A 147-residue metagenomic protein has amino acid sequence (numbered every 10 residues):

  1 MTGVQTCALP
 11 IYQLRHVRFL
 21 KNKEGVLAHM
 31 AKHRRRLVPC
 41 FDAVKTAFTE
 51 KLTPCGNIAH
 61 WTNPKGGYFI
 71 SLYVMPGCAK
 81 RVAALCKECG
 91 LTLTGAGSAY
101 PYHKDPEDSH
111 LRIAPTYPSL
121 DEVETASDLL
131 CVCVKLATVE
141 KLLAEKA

Functional and structural regions predicted by a protein language model:
M1, T6-A147: PLP-dependent class I/II
